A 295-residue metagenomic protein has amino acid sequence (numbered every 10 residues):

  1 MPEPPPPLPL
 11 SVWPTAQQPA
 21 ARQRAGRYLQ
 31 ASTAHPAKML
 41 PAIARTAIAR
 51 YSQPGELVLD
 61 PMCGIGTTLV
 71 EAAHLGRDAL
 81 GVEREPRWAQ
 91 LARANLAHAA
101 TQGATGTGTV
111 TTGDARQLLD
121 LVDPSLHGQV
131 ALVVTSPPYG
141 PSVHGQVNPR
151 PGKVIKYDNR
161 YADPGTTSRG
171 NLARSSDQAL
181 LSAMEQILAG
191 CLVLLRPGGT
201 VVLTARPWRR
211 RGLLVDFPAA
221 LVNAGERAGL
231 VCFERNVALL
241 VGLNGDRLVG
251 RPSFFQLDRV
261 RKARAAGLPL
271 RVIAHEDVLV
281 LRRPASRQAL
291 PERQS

Functional and structural regions predicted by a protein language model:
M1-S295: Class I S-adenosyl-L-methionine-dependent methyltransferase catalytic core
